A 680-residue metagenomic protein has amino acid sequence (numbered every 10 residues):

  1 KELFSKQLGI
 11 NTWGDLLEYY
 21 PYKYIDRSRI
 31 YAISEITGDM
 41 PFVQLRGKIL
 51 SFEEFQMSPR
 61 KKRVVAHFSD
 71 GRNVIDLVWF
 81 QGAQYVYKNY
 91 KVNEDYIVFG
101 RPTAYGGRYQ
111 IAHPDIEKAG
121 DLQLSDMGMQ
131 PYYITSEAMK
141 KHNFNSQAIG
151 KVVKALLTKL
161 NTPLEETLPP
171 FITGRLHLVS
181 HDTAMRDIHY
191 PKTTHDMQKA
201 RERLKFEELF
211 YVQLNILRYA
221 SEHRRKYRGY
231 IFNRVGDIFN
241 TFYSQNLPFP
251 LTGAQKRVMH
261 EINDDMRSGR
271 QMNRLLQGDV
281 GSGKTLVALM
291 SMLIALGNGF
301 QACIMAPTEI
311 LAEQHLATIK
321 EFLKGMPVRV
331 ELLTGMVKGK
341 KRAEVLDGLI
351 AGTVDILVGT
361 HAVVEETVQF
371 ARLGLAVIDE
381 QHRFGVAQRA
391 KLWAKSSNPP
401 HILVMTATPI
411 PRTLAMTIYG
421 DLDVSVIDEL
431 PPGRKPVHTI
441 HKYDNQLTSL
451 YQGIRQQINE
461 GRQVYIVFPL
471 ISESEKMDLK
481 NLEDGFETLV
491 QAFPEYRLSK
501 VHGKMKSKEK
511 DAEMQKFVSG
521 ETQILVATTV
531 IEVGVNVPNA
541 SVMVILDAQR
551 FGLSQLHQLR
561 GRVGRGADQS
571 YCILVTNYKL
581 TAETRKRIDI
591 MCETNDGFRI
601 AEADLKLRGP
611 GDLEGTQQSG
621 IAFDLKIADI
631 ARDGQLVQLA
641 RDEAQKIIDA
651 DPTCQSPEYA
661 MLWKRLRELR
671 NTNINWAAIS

Functional and structural regions predicted by a protein language model:
K1-G9, N93: Helix-hairpin-helix
Y19-L50: OB-fold nucleic-acid-binding modules
Q44, I97-F99, Y465: Hydrophobic beta-strand signal
K48, R101-P102, N215, A548 (+1 more regions): Short, surface-exposed secondary-structure boundary micro-motifs
F55-N246: Upstream accessory/linker segments immediately N-terminal to the RecA-like ATPase cores of bacterial MutS and a subset
G229-D237, D428-P431, G566, E614-S619: Flexible hinge/switch segments at interdomain interfaces of large molecular machines
R257-H260, Q271-D589, T653: Inter-lobe coupling/hinge segments of SF2-like helicase ATPases
M514-I524, I531-P538, M543-L546, G561 (+3 more regions): Accessory helical-bundle/CTD segments and flexible terminal tails appended to RecA-like ATPase motors
